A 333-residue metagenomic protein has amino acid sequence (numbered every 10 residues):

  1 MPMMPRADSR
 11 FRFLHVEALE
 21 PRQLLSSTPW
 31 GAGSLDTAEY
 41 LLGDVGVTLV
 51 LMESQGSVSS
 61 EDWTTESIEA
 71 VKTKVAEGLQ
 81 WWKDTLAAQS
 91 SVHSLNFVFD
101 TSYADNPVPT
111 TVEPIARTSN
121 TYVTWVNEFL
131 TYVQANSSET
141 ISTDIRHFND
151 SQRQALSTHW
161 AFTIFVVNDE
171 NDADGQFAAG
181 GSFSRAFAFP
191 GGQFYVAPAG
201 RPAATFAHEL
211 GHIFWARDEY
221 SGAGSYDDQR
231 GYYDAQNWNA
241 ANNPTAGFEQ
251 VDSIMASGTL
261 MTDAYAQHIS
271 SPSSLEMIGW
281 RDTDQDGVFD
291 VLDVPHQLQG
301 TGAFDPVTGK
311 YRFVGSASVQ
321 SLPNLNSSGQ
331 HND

Functional and structural regions predicted by a protein language model:
M1-S27: Subset of Sec-pathway N-terminal targeting signals
T28-E39, E219-D333: Replace "(M1/M4/M9/M12/WLM)" with "(e.g., M1/M4/M8/M9/M12/M26/WLM)" and add "not limited to" to clarify scope
T28-S157, Q193, R201, Q299 (+2 more regions): Propeptide-to-catalytic entry region of secreted or membrane-anchored zinc metalloproteases
G43-T48, T158-T163, P190-Q193, R217 (+1 more regions): Loop/turn elements at helix/coil->beta-strand transitions in domains of secreted/extracellular proteins
V50-Q55, F165-N171, A199-R201, A216-R217 (+1 more regions): Active-site-proximal beta-strand/loop segments in catalytic clefts of secreted hydrolases
S138-R185: Auxiliary, metal-adjacent structural segments of Zn-dependent hydrolase domains
F189-A207: Short pre-active-site segment immediately N-terminal to the catalytic Zn-binding motif
A203-E219: Active-site recognition of the HExxH zinc-binding catalytic motif
